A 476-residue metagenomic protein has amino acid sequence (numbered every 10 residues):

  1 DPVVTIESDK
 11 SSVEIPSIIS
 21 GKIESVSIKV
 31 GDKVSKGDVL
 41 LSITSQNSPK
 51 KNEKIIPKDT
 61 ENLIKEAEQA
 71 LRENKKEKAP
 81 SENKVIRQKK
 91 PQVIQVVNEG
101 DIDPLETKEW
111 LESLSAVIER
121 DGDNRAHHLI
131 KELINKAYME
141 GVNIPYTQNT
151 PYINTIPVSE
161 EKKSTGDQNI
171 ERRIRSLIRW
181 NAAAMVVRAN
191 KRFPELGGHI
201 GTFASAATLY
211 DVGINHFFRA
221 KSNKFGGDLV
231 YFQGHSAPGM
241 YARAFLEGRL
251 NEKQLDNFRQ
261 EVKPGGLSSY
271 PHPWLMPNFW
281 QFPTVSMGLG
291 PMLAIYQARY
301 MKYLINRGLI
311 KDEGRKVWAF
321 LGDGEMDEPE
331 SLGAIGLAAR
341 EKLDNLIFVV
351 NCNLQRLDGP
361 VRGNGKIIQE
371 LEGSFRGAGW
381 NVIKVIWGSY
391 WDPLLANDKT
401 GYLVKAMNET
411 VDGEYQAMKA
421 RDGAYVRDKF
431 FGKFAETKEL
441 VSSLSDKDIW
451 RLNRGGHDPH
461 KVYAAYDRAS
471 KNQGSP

Functional and structural regions predicted by a protein language model:
D1-I55, T60: Small cofactor-carrier domains centered on a conserved lysine used for covalent cofactor attachment
K33, V39-S42, E132, G333-A334 (+3 more regions): Alpha-helical scaffold elements adjacent to nucleotide-binding pockets in ATP/GTP-utilizing enzyme cores
S45-V97: Intrinsically disordered, low-complexity linker and terminal tail regions
N83-E247: N-terminal amphipathic, basic-rich helices that act as targeting or association modules
G166, I170-I178, A182-K191, H199-E341 (+1 more regions): Cofactor-binding active-site loop characterized by glycine-rich and histidine/acidic residues
V230-Q233, N345-N353: Short internal beta-strands
R315, K342-L346, G474: Short glycine-/polar-rich loops that comprise or flank the Walker A/P-loop and associated switch/sensor motifs
C352-P476: Long, well-ordered, tryptophan-enriched scaffold segments
